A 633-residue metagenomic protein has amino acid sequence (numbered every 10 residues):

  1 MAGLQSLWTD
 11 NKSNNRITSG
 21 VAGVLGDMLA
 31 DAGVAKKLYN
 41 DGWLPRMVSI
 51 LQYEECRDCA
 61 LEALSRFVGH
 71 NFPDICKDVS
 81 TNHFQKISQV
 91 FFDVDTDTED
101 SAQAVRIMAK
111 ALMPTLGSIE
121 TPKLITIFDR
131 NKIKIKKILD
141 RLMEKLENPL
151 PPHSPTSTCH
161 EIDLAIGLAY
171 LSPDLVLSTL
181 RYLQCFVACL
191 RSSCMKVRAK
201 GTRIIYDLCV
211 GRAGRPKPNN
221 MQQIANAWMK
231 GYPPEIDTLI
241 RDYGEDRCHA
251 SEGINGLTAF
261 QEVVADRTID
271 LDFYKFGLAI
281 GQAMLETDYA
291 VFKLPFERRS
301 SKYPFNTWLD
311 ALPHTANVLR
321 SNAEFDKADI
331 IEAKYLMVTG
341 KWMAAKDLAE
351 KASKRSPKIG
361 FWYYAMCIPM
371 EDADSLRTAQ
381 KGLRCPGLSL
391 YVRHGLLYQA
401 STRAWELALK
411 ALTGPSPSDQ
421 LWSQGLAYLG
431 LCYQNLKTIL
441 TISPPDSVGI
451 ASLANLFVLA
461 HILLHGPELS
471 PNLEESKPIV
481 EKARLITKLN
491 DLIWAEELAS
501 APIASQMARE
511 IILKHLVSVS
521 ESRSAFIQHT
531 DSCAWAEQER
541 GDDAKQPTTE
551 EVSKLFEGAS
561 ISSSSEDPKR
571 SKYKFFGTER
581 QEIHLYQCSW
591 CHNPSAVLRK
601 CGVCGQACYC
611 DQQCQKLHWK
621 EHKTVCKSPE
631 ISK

Functional and structural regions predicted by a protein language model:
M1, V34-D41, P73-N82, E120-D140 (+4 more regions): Short, hydrophobic/charged alpha-helical patches characteristic of ARM/HEAT alpha-solenoid repeats and analogous
M1-W8, W43-S49, H83-F91, N131-E147 (+5 more regions): Buried hydrophobic core positions in alpha-solenoid tandem helical repeats
G3-S6, V21, E147-P151, C185 (+9 more regions): Short alpha-helical interaction motifs and adjacent low-complexity tails used for partner binding in regulatory proteins
S6, R16-G33, S49, D58-P73 (+4 more regions): Alpha-helical solenoid repeat architecture
D10, S49-Y53, F92-T96, N148-P151 (+4 more regions): Solenoid-like repeat scaffolds
N15-R16, E54-D58, D97-A102, P152-T156 (+1 more regions): Alpha-helix N-cap/helix-start positions at coil->helix boundaries
D58, E62, A102-E120, P155-D163 (+12 more regions): Amphipathic alpha-helical repeat scaffolds of TPR domains
N131-A265: Non-catalytic protein-protein interaction scaffold segments in large eukaryotic complex-forming proteins
